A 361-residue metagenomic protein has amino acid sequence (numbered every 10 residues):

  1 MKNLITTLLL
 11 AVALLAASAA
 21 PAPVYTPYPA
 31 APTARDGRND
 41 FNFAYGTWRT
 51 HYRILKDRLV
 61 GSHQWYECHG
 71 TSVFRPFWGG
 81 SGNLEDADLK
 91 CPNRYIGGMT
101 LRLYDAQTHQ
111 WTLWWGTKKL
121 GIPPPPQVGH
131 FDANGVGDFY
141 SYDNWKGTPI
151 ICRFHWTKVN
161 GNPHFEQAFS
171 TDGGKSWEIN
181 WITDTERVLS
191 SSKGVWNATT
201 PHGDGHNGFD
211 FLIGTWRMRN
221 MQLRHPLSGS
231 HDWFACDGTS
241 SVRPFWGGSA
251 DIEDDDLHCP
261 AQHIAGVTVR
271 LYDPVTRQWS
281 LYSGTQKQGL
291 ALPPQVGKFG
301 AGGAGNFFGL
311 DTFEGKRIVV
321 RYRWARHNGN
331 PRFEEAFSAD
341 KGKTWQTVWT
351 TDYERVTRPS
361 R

Functional and structural regions predicted by a protein language model:
M1-L4: Positively charged n-region of N-terminal signal peptides that target proteins for export
T7-A16: Bacterial N-terminal signal peptides
A20-R361: Hydrophobic small-molecule pocket/channel-lining residues, especially in calycin-type beta-barrels
